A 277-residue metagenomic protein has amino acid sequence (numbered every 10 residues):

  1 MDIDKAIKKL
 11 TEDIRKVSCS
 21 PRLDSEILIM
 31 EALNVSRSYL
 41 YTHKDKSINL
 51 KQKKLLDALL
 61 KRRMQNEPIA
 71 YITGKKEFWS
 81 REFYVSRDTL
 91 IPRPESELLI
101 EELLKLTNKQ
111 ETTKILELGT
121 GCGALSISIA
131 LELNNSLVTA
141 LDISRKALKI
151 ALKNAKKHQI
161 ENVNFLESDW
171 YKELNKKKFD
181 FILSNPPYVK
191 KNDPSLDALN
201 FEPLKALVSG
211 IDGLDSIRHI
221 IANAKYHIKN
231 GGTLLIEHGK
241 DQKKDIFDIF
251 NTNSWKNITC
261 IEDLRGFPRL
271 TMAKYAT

Functional and structural regions predicted by a protein language model:
M1-L33, Y39-Y41: Non-catalytic accessory regions of SAM-dependent methyltransferases
I14, T107, A155, A224 (+1 more regions): Conserved hydrophobic residues forming the short capping helix/wall of the S-adenosyl-L-methionine
L28, N66, S96, L125 (+5 more regions): Residue-level signal for inorganic ion chemistry
E31-K105: Conserved AdoMet
E95-S195: Conserved SAM/SAH cofactor-binding pocket of Class I
A140, S209, L235: Conserved SAM-binding loop
P186-S216: Mobile active-site "lid"/loop adjacent to the S-adenosyl-L-methionine
D212-K274: Conserved Class I SAM-dependent methyltransferase catalytic core
